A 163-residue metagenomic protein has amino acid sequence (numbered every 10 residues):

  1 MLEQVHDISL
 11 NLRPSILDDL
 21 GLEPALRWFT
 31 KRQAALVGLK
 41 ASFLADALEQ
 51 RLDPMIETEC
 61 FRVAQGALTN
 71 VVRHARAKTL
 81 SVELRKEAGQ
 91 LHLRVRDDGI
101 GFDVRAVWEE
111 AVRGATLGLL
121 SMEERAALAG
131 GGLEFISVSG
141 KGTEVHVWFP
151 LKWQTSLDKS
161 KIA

Functional and structural regions predicted by a protein language model:
M1-A163: Coiled-coil dimerization/phosphotransfer module
